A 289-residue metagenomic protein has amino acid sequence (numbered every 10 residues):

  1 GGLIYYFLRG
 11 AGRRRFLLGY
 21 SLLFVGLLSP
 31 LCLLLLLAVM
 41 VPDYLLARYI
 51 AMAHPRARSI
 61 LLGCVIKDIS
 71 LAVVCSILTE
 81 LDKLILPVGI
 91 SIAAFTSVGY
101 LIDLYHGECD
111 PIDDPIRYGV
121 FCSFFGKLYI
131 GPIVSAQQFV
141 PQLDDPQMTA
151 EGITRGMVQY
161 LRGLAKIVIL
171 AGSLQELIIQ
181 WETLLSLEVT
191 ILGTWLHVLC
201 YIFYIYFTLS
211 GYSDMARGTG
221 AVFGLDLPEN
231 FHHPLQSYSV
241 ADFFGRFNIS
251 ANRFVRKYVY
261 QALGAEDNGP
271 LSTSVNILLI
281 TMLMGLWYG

Functional and structural regions predicted by a protein language model:
G1-G289: Membrane-embedded transmembrane alpha-helical bundles that form the catalytic cores of multi-pass lipid-modifying
